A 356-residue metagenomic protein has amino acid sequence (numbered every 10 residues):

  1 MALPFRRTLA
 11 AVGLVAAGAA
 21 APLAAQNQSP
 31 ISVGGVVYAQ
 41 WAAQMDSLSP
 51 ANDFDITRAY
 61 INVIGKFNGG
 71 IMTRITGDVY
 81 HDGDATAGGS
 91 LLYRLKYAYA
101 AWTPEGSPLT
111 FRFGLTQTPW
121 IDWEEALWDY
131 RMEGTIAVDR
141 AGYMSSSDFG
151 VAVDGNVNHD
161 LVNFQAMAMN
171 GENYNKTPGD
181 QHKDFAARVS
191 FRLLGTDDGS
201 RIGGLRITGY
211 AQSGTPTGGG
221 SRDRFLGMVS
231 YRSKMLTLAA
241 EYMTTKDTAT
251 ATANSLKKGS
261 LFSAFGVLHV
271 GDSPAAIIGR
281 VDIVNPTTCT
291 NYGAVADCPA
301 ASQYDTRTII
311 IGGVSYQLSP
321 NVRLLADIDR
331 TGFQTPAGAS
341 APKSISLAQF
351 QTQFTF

Functional and structural regions predicted by a protein language model:
M1-A10: Bacterial N-terminal signal peptides that target proteins for export
A2, H159-V162, F354: N-terminal start-of-domain structural block
F5-R6, L95, A240: Residue-level micro-sites within transmembrane alpha helices that shape and flank functional polar/acidic positions
R7-T8, D55, Y143-S145, D305-T306 (+2 more regions): Short hydrophobic/aromatic segments of transmembrane alpha-helices and their interfaces
A10-A20: Bacterial N-terminal signal peptides
A21-A25: Sec/Tat signal peptide C-region and signal peptidase I cleavage site
Q26-Y174, G179-R206, F262-C289, Y316: Outer membrane beta-barrel
Q28, Y38-Q40, Q44-S49, T86-S90 (+5 more regions): Outer-membrane beta-barrel pore domains
